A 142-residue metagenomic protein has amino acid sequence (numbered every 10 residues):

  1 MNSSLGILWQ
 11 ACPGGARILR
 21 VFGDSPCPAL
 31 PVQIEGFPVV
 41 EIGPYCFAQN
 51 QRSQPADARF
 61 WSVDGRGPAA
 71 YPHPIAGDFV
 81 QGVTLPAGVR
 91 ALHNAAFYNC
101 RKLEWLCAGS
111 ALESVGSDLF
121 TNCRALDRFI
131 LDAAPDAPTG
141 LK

Functional and structural regions predicted by a protein language model:
N2-G15, F22-V40, R52-A91, R101-S114 (+1 more regions): Structural signature of tandem-repeat unit edges
L119-T121, K142: Short amphipathic alpha-helical patches
